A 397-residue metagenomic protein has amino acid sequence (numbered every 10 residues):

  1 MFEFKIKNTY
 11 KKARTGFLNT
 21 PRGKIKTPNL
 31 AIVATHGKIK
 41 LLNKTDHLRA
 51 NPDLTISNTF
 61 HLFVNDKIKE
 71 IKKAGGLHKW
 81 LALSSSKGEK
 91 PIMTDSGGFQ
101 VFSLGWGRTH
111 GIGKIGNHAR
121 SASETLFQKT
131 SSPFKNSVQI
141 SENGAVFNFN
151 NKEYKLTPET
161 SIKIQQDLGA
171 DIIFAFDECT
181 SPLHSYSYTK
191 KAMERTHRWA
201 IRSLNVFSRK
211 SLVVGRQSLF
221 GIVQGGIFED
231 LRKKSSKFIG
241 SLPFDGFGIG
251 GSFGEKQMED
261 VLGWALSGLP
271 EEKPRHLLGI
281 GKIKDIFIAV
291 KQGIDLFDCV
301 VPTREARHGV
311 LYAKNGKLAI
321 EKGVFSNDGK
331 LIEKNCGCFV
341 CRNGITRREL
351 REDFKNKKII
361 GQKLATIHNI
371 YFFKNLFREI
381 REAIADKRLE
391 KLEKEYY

Functional and structural regions predicted by a protein language model:
M1-K210, K317, F325-S326: Non-catalytic, usually N-terminal nucleic-acid engagement modules in DNA/RNA processing proteins
M1-T20, I25-L41, D177-L183, E333-Y397: C-terminal extensions of enzymes
R22-L30, K87-I92, R209, V214-V223 (+1 more regions): Short beta-strand/loop segments at the ligand-binding rim of alpha/beta enzyme cores
G23, T55, D95, Q165 (+5 more regions): Conserved, mostly hydrophobic/aromatic
S161, A192, T196-W199, S203 (+5 more regions): Alpha-helical packing segments of well-folded alpha/beta enzyme cores
S187-H197, N205, L231-F244, G361 (+1 more regions): Short, electropositive alpha-helical surface patch
E194, S218-I332: Glycine-rich phosphate/ribose-binding loops and adjacent secondary-structure elements that form binding surfaces
F207-G215, K273, I380-L392: Surface-exposed helix-capping loop/turn segments at secondary-structure junctions
